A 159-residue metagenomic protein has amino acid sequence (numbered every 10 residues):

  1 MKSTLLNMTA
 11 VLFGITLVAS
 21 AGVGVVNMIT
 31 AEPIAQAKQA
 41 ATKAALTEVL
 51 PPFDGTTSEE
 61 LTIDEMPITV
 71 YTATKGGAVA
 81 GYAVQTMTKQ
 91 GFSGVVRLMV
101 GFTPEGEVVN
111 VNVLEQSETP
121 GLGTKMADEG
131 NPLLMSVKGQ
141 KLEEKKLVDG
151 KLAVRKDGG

Functional and structural regions predicted by a protein language model:
K2-G159: Flexible, solvent-exposed loop/hinge segments and secondary-structure transition points
